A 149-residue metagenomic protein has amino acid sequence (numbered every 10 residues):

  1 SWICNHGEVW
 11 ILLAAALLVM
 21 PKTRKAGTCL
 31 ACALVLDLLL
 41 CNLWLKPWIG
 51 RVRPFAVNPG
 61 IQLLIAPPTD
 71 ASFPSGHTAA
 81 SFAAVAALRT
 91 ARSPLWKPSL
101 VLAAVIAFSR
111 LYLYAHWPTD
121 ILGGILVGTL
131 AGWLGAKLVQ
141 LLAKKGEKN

Functional and structural regions predicted by a protein language model:
S1-L12, N42-D70, G146-N149: N-terminal transmembrane-helix/juxtamembrane module of multi-pass inner/ER membrane proteins
G7, K22-G27, A91-P98: Membrane-helix interface segments
I11-M20, S81-A87: Hydrophobic, aromatic-rich transmembrane alpha-helices and their immediate juxtamembrane boundary segments
L13-L39: Interfacial segments of alpha-helical transmembrane regions
L18-P21, L38, N42, K46-P47 (+2 more regions): Short hydrophobic alpha-helical membrane-anchoring segments
P21, I49-G50, L113-W117: Short helix-capping/hinge motifs at transmembrane helix termini and TM-loop junctions
C32-K46, K97-R110: Small-polar-interrupted transmembrane alpha-helices in polytopic inner-membrane proteins
Q62-N149: Membrane-embedded catalytic cores of phosphoryl/pyrophosphoryl-handling enzymes
